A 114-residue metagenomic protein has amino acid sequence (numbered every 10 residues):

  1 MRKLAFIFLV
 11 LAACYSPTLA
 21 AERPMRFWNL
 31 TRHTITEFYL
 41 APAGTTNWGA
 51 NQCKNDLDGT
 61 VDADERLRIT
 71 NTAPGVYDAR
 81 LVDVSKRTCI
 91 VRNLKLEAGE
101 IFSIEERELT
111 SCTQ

Functional and structural regions predicted by a protein language model:
L4-C14: Sec-dependent N-terminal signal peptides
Y15-A20: Sec/Tat signal peptide C-region and signal peptidase I cleavage site
A21-M25, E65: Structural beta-strand segments of beta-rich domains
R26-T34, N71: Asparagine-centered strand-capping/turn motif at beta-strand->loop junctions
R32-G44: Short, ordered, surface-exposed loop/turn motifs in non-cytosolic proteins
W48-A73: Intrinsically disordered, low-complexity Pro/Gly/Ser/Thr-rich segments with frequent PxxP/GP/PP motifs and embedded
V82-C112: Structured interaction patches on ligand/partner-binding surfaces of diverse proteins
